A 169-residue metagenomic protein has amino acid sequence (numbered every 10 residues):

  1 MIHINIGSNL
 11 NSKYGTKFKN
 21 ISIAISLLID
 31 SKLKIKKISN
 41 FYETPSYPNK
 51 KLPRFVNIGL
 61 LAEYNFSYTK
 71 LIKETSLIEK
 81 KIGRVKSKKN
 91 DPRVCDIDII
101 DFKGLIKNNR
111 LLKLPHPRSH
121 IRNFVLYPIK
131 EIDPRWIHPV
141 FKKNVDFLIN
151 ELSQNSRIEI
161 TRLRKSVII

Functional and structural regions predicted by a protein language model:
M1, F55-N57: Short, solvent-exposed beta-strand edge segments and adjacent coil->beta transition regions
M1-L33, S39-E43: N-terminal beta1-alpha1 ligand-phosphate binding loop
N11, S22, K37, Y47-F55 (+2 more regions): Flexible, gly/pro- and Lys/Arg-enriched active-site loops
